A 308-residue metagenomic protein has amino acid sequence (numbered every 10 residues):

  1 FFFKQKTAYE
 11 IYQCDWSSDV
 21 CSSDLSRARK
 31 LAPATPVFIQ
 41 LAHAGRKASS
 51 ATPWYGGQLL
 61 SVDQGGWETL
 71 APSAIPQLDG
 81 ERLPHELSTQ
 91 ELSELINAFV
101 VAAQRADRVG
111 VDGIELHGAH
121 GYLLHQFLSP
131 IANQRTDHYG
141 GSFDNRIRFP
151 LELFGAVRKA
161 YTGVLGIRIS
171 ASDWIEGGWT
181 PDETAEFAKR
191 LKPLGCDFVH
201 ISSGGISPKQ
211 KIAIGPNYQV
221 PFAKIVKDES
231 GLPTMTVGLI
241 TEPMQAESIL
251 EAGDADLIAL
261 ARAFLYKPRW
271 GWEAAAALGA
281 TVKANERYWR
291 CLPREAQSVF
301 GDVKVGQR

Functional and structural regions predicted by a protein language model:
F1-C21: Single conserved hydrophobic/aromatic residue that forms the stacking wall/gate of nucleotide- or nucleobase-binding
S17-R308: Flavin-dependent oxidoreductase catalytic cores
